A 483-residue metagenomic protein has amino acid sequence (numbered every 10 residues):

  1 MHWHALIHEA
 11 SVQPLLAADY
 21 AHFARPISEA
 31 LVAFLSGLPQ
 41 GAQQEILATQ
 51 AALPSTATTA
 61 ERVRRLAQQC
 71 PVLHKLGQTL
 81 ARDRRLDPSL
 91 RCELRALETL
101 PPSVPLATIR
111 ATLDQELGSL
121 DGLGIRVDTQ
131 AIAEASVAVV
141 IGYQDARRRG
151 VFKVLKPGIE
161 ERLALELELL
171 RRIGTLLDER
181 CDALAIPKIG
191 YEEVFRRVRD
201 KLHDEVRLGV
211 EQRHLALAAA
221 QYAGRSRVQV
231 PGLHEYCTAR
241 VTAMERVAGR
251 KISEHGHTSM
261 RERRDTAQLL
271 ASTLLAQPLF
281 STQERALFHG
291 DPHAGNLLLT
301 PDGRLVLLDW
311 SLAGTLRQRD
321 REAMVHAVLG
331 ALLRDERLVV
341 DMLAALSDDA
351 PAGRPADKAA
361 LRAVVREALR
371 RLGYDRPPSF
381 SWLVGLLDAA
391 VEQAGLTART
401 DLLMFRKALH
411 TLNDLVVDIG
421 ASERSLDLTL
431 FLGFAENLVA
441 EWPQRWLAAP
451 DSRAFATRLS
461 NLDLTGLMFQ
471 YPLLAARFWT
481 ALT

Functional and structural regions predicted by a protein language model:
M1-S281, A286-H289, A294, L298-Q318 (+2 more regions): Broad phosphate/nucleotide-binding scaffolds in NTP-utilizing and phosphate-metabolizing enzymes
